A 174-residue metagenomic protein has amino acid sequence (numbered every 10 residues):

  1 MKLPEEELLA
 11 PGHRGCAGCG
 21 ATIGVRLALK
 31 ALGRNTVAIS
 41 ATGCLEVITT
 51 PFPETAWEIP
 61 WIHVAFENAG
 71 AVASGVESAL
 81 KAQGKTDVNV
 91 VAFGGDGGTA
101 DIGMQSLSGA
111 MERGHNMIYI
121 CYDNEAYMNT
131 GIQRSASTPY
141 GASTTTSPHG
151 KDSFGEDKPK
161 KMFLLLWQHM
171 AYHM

Functional and structural regions predicted by a protein language model:
M1-Y119, I132, S137-A142, E156 (+1 more regions): Cofactor-binding active-site loop characterized by glycine-rich and histidine/acidic residues
N124-M174: Thiamine diphosphate
